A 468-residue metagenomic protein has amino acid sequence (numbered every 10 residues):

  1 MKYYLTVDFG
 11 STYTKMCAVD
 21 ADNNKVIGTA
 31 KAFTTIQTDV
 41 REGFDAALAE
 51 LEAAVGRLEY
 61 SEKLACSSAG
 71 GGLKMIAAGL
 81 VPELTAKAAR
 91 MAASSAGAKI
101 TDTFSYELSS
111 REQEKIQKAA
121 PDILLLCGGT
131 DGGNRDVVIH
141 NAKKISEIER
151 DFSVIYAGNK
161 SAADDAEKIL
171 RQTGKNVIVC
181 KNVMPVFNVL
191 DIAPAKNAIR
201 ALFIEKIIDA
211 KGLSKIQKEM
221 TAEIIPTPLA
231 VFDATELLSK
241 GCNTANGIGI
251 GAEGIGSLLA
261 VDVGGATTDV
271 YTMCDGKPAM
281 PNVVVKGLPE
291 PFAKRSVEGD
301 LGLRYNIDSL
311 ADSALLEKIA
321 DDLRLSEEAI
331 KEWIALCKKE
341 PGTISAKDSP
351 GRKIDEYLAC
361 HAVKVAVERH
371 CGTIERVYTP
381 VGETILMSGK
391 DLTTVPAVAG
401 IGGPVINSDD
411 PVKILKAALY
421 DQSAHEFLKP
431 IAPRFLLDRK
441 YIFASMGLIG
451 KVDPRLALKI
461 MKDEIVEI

Functional and structural regions predicted by a protein language model:
M1-T6, D22-K25, T29-S257, G351-C360 (+3 more regions): Nucleotide/phosphate-binding catalytic cleft detector across ATP-hydrolyzing and phosphate-transferring enzymes
D8-T12: N-terminal-proximal low-complexity accessory segments that begin disordered and transition into the first
Y13-M16, V26-I27, D269: Short N-terminal binding/cap micro-motifs at the start of the first secondary-structure element
V19-D20, M273: Short hydrophobic alpha-helical segments used for membrane anchoring or interfacial signaling
K31-A46, I224-P228, V284-K364, I431-L437 (+1 more regions): Glycine-rich phosphate-binding loop plus the immediately following alpha-helix
I178-C180, P194-P228, G256-V261, G265-Y271 (+5 more regions): Core active-site phosphate/anionic-ligand binding loop and the adjoining beta-turn-alpha structural block in enzyme
I224-S313: Long, internal scaffold/assembly segments composed of regular secondary structure
A266, T272-M273, T343-K347, C360 (+3 more regions): Hard-cation-handling environments
